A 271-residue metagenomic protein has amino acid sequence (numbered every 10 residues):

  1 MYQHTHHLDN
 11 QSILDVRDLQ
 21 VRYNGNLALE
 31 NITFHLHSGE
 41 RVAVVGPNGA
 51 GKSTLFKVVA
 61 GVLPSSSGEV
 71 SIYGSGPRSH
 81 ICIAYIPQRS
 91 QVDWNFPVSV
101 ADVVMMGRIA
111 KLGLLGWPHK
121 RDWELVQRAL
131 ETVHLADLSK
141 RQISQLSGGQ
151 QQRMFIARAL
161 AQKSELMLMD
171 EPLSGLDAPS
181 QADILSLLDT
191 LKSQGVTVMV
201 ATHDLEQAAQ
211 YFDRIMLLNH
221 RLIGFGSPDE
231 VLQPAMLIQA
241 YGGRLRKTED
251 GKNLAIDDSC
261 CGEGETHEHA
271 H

Functional and structural regions predicted by a protein language model:
V45-P47: The feature captures the beta-strand-to-loop junction immediately N-terminal to the Walker
A60: Helix-to-loop junction immediately C-terminal to a conserved catalytic motif
G68-I83: Conserved ABC transporter NBD signature motif
M105, K120-L138: Conserved ABC ATPase "signature" region
Q142-L146, Q150: Conserved ABC ATPase signature
M167-E171: Catalytic Walker B motif of ABC-type/P-loop ATPase nucleotide-binding domains
Q233-P234, I238-H271: ABC ATPase nucleotide-binding domains
